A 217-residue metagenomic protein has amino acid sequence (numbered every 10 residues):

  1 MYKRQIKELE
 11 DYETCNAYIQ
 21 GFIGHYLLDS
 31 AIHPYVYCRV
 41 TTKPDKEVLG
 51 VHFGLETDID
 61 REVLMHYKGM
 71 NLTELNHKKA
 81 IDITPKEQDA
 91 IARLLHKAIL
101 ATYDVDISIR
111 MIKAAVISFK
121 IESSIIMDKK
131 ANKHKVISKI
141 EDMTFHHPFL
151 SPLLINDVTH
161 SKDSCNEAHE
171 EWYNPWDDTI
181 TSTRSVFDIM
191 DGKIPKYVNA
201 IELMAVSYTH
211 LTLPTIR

Functional and structural regions predicted by a protein language model:
M1-Q5, T209-T215: Conserved small/polar residues in nucleotide/adenosyl-binding loops
K3-G21, D29-I32, V36, T42-P44: An N-terminal structural lobe/cap that precedes and organizes the functional/catalytic core across diverse proteins
E47-N71: Post-HExxH zinc-binding segment in Zn-dependent metallohydrolases
T73-S161: Helix-loop elements that line ligand-binding/catalytic pockets
P152-W176: Short glycine/proline-rich, acidic loop/turn segments that cap or connect secondary-structure elements
D178-K193: Membrane-interface transmembrane-helix boundary segments in multi-pass integral membrane proteins
M204-A205: Soluble secreted/lumenal catalytic domains with histidine-centered metal-binding or acid-base catalytic motifs
